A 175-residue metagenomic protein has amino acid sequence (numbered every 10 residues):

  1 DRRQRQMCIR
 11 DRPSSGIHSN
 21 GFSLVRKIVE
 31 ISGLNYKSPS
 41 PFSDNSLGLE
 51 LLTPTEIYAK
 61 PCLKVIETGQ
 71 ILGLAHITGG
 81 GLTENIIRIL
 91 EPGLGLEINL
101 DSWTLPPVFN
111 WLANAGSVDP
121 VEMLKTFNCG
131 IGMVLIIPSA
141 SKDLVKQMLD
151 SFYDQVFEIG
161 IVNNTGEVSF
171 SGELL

Functional and structural regions predicted by a protein language model:
D1-I9: Single conserved hydrophobic/aromatic residue that forms the stacking wall/gate of nucleotide- or nucleobase-binding
R3, G16-L24, E50-I57, T78: Short, contiguous, pocket-lining structural segments that sit at or immediately flank catalytic/ligand-binding sites
R3, P13-G16, L63, E122-L124: A generic local secondary-structure boundary/capping motif
R3, S15, G21-V25, N85-R88 (+1 more regions): Short acidic, glycine/serine/threonine-rich loops at helix termini
R10-Y36: Mobile "lid/hinge" segments at catalytic clefts and subdomain interfaces of large enzymes
N35-L175: Glycine-/charge-enriched secondary-structure boundary and capping motifs
